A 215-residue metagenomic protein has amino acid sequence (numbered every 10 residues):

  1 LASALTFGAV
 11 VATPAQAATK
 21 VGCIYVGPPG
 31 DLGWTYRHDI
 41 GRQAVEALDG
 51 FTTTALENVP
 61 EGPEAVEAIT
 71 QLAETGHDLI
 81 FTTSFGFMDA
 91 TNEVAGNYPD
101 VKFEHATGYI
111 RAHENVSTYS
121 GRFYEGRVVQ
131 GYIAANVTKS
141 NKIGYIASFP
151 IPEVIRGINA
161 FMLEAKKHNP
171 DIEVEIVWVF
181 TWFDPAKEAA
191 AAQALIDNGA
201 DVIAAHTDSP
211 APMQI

Functional and structural regions predicted by a protein language model:
A4-P14: C-terminal segment of classical bacterial N-terminal signal peptides
Q16-A18: Boundary of Sec targeting at the N-terminus
G22-L48, T54-A65, F85, P150-R156: Extracytoplasmic "Venus flytrap"
R42, R127-I176: An alpha-beta-alpha
T53-A73, F180-L195: Structural motif
G76-S84, E104-A106, N198-S209: Periplasmic-binding protein-like
G96-S120: Flexible loop/hinge segments that line or gate small-molecule binding clefts
E164-I215: Ligand/cofactor pocket segment of small-molecule handling proteins
